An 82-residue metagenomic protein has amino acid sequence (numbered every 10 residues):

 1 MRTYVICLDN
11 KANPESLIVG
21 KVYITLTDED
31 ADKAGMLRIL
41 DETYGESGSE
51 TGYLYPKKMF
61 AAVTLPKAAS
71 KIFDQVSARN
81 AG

Functional and structural regions predicted by a protein language model:
R2-K57: Basic/aromatic-rich interaction segments and small domains that mediate binding to polyanionic partners
S47-G82: Intrinsically disordered, low-complexity, charged/polar segments
